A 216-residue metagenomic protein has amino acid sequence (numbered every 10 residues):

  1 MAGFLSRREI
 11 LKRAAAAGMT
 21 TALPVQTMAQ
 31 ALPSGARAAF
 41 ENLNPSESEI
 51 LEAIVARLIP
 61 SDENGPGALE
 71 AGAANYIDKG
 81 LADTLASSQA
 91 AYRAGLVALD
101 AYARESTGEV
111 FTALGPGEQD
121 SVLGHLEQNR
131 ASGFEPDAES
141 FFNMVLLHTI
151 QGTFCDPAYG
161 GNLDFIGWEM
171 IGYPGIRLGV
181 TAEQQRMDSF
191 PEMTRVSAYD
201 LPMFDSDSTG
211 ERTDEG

Functional and structural regions predicted by a protein language model:
M1, A36-A39, T107, N162-D164: Glycine-rich, flexible loop/turn motifs
G3-E9, T21-L58: C-terminal segment of N-terminal export signals and the immediately downstream linker at the start of the mature
A14-M19: Sec-dependent signal peptide hydrophobic core
Q30-P33, A68-A74: Short alpha-helical hairpin
F40-N44, S48, G67, Q89 (+1 more regions): Amphipathic, non-membrane alpha-helical segments in soluble helical-bundle scaffolds
I50-A53, G72-G216: Mature-region segments of soluble proteins
